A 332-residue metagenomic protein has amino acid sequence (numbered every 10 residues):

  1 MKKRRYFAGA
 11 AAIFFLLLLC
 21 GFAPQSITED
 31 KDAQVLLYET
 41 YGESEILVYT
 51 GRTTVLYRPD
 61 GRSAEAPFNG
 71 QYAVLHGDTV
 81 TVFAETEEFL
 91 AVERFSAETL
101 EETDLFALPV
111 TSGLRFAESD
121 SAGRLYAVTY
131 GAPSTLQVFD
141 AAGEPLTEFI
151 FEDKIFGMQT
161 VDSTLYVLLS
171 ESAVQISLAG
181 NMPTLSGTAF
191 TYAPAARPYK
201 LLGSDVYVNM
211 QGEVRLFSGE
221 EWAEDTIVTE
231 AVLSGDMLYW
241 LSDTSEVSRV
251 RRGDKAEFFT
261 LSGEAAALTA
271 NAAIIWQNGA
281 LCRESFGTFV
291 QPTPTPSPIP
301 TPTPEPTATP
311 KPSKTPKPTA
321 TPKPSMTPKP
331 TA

Functional and structural regions predicted by a protein language model:
M1-T28: Gram-positive cell-envelope targeting signals
G21-G61: An edge-strand/N-cap motif at the start of beta-rich repeat modules
F22-Q25, Q291-T331: Ser/Thr-rich, Proline-interspersed low-complexity disordered segments
P24-K31, D60-A66, E101-L108, E144-I150 (+3 more regions): A short beta-strand motif characteristic of beta-propeller blades
D32-Y41, P67-G77, T111-D120, D153-S163 (+3 more regions): Repeated scaffold domains used in trafficking and secretory/extracellular systems, primarily beta-propellers
L37-E39, E43-T50, D78-E85, G123-T129 (+5 more regions): Short beta-strand elements that form the blades of beta-propeller/WD-repeat-like and other beta-sheet-rich scaffold
T53-V55, E88-E93, P133-Q137, S172-S177 (+3 more regions): Structural motif
S262-T295: Blade-level signature of beta-propeller repeat domains, shared across WD40, Kelch, NHL, RCC1 and BNR/Asp-box propellers
